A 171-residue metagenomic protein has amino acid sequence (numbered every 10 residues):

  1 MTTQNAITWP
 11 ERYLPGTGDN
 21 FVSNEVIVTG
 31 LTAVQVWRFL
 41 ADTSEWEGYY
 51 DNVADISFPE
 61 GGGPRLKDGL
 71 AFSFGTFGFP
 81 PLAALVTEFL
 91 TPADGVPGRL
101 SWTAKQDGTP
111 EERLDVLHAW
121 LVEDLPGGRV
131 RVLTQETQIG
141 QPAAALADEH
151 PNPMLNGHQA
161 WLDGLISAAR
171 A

Functional and structural regions predicted by a protein language model:
M1-G63: Hydrophobic ligand-binding cavity/cleft-lining segments
G18-N20, G78, L114: Residue-level preference for beta-strand/loop junctions
N20-E25, A71, R99, L117 (+1 more regions): Intrinsic-disorder/low-complexity, polar/charged segments enriched in Ser/Thr/Lys/Arg/Asp/Glu/Gln
S23-I27, P81-L85, L117-A119: Well-ordered beta-strand positions in beta-sheet-rich domains
G30-V34, E88-G98, L121-R131, R170-A171: A short, structured loop/turn motif at beta-sheet edges
G48, S57-E111, A168-A171: Glycine-rich portal/gate segments that line the openings of hydrophobic small-molecule binding cavities
K105-A160, L165: Beta-strand/loop substructures that line and gate deep hydrophobic ligand-binding cavities in soluble
